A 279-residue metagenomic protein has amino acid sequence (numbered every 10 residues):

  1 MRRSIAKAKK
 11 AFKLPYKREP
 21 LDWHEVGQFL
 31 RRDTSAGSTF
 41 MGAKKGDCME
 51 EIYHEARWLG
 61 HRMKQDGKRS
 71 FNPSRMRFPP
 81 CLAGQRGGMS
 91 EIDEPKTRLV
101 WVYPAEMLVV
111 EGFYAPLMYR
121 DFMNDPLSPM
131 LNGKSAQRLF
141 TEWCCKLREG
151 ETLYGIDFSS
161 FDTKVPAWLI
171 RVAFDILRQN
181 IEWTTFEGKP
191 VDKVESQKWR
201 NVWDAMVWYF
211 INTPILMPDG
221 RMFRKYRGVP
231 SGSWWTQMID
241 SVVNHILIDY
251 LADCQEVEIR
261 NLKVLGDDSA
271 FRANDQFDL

Functional and structural regions predicted by a protein language model:
M1-L279: Viral RNA-dependent RNA polymerase
